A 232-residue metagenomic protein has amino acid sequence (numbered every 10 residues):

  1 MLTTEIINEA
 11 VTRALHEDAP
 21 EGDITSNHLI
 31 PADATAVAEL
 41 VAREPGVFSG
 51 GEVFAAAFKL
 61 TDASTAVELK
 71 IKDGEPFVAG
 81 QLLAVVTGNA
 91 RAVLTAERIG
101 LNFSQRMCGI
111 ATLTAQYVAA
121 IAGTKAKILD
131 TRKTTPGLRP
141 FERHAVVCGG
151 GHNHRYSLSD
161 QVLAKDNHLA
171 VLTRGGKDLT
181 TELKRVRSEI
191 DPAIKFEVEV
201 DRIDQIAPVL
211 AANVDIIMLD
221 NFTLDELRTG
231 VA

Functional and structural regions predicted by a protein language model:
M1-E197, D201, Q205-A212, I216 (+1 more regions): Acidic/glycine-rich phosphate/pyrophosphate-binding loops and surrounding catalytic core that coordinate Mg2+
N221: Short secondary-structure boundary segments
